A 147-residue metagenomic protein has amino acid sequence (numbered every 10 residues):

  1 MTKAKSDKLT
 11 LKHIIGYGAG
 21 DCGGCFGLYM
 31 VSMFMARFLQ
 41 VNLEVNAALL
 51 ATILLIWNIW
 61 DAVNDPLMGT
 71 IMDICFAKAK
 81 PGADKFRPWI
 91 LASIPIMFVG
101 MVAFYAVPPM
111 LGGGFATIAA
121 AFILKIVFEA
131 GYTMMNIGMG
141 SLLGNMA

Functional and structural regions predicted by a protein language model:
T2-A147: Membrane-embedded alpha-helical bundles of multi-pass transporters/translocases, especially carrier/permease families
